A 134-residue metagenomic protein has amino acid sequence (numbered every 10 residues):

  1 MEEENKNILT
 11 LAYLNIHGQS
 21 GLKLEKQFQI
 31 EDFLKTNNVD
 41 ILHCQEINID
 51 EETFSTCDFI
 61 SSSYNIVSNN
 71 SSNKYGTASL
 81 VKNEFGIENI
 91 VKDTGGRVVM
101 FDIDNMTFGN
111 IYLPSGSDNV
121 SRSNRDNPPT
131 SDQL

Functional and structural regions predicted by a protein language model:
M1-E2, E31-N37, R97-D104, D132-L134: Short amphipathic alpha-helices and their capping/turn segments at secondary-structure boundaries
M1-F59, S71, Y75-T77: N-terminal, active-site-proximal structural segment of metallo-dependent hydrolase catalytic domains
E2-E4, A12, D102, T107 (+2 more regions): Intrinsic disorder/low-complexity signature
I16-K23, N89-V91, R125-Q133: Short, flexible loop segments at the rims of nucleotide/cofactor-binding pockets, characterized by
K26, K82, R97, R122-R125: Basic side chains
I30-F33, S61-S63, F85, N127-T130: Short, low-complexity, polar/charged sequence segments that are solvent-exposed and flexible
E46-D118: Structured beta-strand-rich core segments of catalytic domains in phosphoester-bond hydrolases
Y112-L134: Surface-exposed cleft-lining segments at the edges of enzyme active sites
